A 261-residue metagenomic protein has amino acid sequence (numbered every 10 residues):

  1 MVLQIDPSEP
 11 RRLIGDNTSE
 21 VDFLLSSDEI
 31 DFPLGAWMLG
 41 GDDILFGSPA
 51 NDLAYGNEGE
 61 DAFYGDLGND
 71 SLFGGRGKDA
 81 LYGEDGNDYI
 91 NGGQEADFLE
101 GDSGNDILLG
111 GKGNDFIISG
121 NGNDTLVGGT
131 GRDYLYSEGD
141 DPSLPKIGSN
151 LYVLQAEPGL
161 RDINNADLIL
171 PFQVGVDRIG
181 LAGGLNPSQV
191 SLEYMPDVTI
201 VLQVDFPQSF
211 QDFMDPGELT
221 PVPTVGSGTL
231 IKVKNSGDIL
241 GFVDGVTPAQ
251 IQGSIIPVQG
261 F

Functional and structural regions predicted by a protein language model:
M1-E29, P33, G40, L144 (+3 more regions): GD-rich hexapeptide-repeat beta-solenoids
M1-R11, E193-F261: Low-complexity acidic/polar repeat-biased segments
I14, L25, Y136, L170 (+2 more regions): Residue-level detector of conserved, well-ordered beta-strand and adjacent loop positions that form binding/recognition
D16-T18, T125, T229: Ser/Thr-centric signal marking residues that sit in or immediately flank functional binding/regulatory motifs
D28-F46, N51-S191: Acidic, glycine-rich calcium-binding repeat modules characteristic of RTX/beta-roll and related beta-solenoid repeat
